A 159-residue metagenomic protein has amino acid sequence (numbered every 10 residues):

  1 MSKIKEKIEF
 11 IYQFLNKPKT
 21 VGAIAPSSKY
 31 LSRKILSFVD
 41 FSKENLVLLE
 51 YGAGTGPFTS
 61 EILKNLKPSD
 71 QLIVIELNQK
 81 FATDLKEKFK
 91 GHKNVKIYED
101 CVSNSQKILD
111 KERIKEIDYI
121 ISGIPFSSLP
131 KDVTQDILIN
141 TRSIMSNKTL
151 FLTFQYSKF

Functional and structural regions predicted by a protein language model:
I4-D40: Class I SAM-dependent methyltransferase Rossmann-like catalytic core, especially the SAM/SAH-binding loop
N45-G54: Conserved class I S-adenosyl-L-methionine
T55-K67: Conserved SAM-binding loop of SAM-dependent methyltransferases across substrates and taxa, primarily the Class I
Q71-E76: Conserved SAM-binding motif I beta-strand of class I
A82-K111: S-adenosyl-L-methionine
D118-D132: A short SAM/SAH-binding and catalytic strip from SAM-dependent methyltransferases
Q135-N147: A short glycine-rich, Lys/Arg-flanked "PGG" loop and its adjoining helix->strand segment in the class I
N147-Y156: Conserved beta-strand signature within the Rossmann-like core of class I S-adenosyl-L-methionine
